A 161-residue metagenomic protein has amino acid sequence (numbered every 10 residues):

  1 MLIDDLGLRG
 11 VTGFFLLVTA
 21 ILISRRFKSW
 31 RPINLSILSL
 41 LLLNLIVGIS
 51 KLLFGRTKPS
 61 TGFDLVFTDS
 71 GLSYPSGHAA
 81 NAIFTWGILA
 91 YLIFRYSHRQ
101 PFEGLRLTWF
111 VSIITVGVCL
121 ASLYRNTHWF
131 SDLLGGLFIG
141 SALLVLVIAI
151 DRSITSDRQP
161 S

Functional and structural regions predicted by a protein language model:
M1-D69, F84, L89-R99, L105 (+1 more regions): Hydrophobic alpha-helical bundle signature of multipass membrane enzymes
F63-S161: Membrane-embedded catalytic cores of phosphoryl/pyrophosphoryl-handling enzymes
